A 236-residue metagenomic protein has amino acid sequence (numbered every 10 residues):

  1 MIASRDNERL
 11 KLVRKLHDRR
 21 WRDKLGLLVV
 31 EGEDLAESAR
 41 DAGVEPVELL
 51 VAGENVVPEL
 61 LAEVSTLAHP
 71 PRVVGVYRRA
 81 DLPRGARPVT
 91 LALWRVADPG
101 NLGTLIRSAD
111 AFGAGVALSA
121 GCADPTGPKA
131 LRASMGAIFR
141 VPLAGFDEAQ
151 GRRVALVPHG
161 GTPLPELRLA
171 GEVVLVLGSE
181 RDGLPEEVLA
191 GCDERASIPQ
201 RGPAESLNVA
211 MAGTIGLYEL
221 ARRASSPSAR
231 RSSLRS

Functional and structural regions predicted by a protein language model:
M1-H69, V73, S228-S236: N-terminal positively charged helical leader segments and presequences
I2, L28, W94-R95, S119-A120 (+3 more regions): Glycine- and other small-residue-rich loops at beta-strand/loop junctions that grip anionic moieties
L28-V30, P46-A52, G75-Y77, L143-G145 (+2 more regions): Short, hydrophobic beta-strand segments that form beta-sheet elements in well-ordered domains
G32, A97-L105, S206-A212: Amphipathic alpha-helical repeat scaffolds
A68-H69, V73, Y77-G85: Acidic/glycine-rich phosphate/pyrophosphate-binding loops and surrounding catalytic core that coordinate Mg2+
G75, S108-A114, C122-F139, E186-R231 (+1 more regions): Structured adenosyl-cofactor binding patch, chiefly the S-adenosyl-L-methionine
A80-T162: RNA substrate-binding interface of SAM-dependent RNA methyltransferases
A155-A204, N208: Active-site/ligand-binding-proximal alpha/beta "capping" segment
